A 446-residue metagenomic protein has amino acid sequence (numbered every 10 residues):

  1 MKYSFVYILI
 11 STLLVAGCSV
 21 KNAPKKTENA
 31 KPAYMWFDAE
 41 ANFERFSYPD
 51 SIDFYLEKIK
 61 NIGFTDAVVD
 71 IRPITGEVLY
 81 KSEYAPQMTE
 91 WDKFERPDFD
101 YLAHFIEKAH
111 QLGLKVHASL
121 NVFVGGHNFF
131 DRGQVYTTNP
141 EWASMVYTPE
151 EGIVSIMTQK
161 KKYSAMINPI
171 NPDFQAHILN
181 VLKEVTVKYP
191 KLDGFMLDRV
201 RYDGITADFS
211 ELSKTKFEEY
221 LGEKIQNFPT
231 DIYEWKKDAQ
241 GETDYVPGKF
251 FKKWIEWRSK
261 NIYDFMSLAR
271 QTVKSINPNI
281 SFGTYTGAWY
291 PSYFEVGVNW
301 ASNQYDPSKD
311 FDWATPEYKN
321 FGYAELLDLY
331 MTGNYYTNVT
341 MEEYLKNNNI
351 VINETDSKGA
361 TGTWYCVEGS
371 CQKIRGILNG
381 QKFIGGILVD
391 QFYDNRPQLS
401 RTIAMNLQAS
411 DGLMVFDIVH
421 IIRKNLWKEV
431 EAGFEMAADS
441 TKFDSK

Functional and structural regions predicted by a protein language model:
T27-F46, A118, F123-Y189, Q240-F251 (+1 more regions): Active-site-adjacent "subsite" loops/lids of carbohydrate-active enzymes
D38-F46, Y84-D98, K161-A176, G248-Y263 (+2 more regions): The substrate-binding groove and active-site-proximal loops of carbohydrate-active enzymes, especially glycoside
S51-E77, N320-Y330, A409: Catalytic domains of carbohydrate-active enzymes, especially glycoside hydrolases
I62-D98, L345-N348: Aromatic-lined carbohydrate-binding/catalytic grooves of carbohydrate-active enzymes
L79-W91, V124-K160, L197-Q240, E295-D306: Aromatic- and acidic-residue-enriched segments that line the glycan-binding/catalytic groove of carbohydrate-active
H117-F123, M196-Y202, I255-W313, Q381-F392: Aromatic-lined carbohydrate-recognition surfaces of secreted/lumenal glycan-active proteins
G125-N128, I205-T206, I276, S281-N349 (+1 more regions): Substrate-binding cleft/loops of secretory-pathway carbohydrate-active enzymes
E317-N349, N353-K446: Substrate-binding cleft of secreted/luminal carbohydrate-active enzymes
